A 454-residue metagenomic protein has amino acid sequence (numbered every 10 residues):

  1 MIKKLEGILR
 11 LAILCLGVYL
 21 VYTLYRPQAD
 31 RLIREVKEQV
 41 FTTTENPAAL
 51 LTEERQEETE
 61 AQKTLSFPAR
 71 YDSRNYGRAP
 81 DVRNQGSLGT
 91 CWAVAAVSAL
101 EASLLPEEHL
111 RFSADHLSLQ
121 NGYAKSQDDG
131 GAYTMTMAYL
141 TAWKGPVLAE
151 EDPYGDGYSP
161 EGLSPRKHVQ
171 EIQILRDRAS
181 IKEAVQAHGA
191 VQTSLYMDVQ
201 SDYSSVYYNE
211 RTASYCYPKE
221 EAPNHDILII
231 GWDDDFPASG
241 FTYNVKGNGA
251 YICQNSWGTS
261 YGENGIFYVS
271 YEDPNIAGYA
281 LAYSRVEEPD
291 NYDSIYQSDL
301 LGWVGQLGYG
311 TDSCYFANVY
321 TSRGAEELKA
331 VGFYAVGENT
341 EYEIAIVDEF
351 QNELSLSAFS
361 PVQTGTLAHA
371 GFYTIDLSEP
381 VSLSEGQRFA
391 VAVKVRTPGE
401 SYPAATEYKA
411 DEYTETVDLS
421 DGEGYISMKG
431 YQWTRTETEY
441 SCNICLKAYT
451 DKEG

Functional and structural regions predicted by a protein language model:
M1-I13: N-terminal Sec-pathway targeting helices
A12-Y22: Alpha-helical transmembrane segments
Y22-K329, Y334-G365, A404-Y408: Catalytic-core signature of thiol
Q186, K246, R323-G324, T366-A370 (+2 more regions): Surface-exposed coil/turn segments at beta-strand junctions on protein surfaces, enriched
E272-I276, E385, E437-I444: Extracellular interaction modules
N339-V417: Aromatic- and Gly/Pro-enriched, solvent-exposed loop/edge beta-strand patches characteristic of beta-rich domains
V393-G454: Short, surface-exposed beta-strand/loop patches at domain edges that form aromatic-rich interfacial subsites
